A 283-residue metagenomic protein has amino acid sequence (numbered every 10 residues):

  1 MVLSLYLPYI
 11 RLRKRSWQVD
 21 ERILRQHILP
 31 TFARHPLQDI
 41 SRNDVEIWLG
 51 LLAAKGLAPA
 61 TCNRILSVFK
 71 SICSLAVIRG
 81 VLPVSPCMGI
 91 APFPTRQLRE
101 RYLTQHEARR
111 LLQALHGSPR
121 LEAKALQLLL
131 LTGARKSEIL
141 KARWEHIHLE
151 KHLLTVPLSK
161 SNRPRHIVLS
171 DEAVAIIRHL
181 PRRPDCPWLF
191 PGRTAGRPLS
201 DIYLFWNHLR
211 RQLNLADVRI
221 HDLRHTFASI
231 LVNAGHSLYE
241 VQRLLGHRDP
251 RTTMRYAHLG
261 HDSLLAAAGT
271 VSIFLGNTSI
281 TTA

Functional and structural regions predicted by a protein language model:
M1-R25, L29, A33: Short, aromatic/basic-rich helix-turn unit that serves as a nucleic-acid recognition element
I23, H27, H35-I90, A134-S137 (+1 more regions): N-terminal DNA-binding recognition helix of tyrosine site-specific recombinases/integrases
P59-S67, I78-K136, L140-K141, E150 (+4 more regions): Basic, Lys/Arg- and aromatic-enriched nucleic-acid-binding interface segment
I78, Q127, L131-E138, H208 (+2 more regions): C-terminal catalytic core of tyrosine-transesterase DNA break-rejoin enzymes
Y102, L158-N162, E172, L245-T270: Catalytic-site neighborhood detector that most strongly recognizes the C-terminal catalytic loop/helix of tyrosine
H106, K151, S170-A216: Active-site/catalytic core of tyrosine-dependent DNA strand-transfer enzymes
Q113, H179, P191-R197, G269-A283: C-terminal secondary-structure termini that scaffold catalytic or DNA-interacting sites
H146-L153, A216-D217, H236-R255, D262 (+2 more regions): Short, polar N-cap/turn motifs at the start of nucleic acid-interacting alpha helices
